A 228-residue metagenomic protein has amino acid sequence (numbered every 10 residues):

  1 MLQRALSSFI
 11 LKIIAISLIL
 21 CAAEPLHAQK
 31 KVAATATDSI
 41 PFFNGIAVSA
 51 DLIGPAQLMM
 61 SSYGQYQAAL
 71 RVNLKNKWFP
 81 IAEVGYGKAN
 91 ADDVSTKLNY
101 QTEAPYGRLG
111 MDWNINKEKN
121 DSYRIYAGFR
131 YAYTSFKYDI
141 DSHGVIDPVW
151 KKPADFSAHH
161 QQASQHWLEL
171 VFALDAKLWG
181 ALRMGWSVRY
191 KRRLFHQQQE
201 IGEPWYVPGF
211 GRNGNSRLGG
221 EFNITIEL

Functional and structural regions predicted by a protein language model:
M1-I40: Cleavable N-terminal export/targeting peptides
L26-N73, N223-L228: Short glycine/proline- and aromatic-enriched beta-strand/turn motifs that initiate or cap beta-hairpins
K31-N44, M60, K77, K117-R124 (+1 more regions): Short loop/turn motifs that connect adjacent beta-strands in outer-membrane beta-barrel proteins
N44, S62-Y66, E103-G107, Y123 (+2 more regions): Residues that define the transmembrane beta-barrel architecture of outer-membrane proteins
I46-G54, A82-Y86, A127-Y133, W186-R192: Transmembrane beta-barrel strands of outer-membrane/channel proteins
I53-A56, D93-Y100, A154-H160, V207-R212: Extracellular loop and loop/strand-boundary signature of outer-membrane beta-barrel proteins
W78, E83-K151, I226: Gram-negative (and chloroplast) outer-membrane scaffold detector with strong preference for beta-barrel transmembrane
F172, K177-L228: Predominantly the C-terminal beta-signal and adjacent terminal strand-loop region of outer-membrane beta-barrel
